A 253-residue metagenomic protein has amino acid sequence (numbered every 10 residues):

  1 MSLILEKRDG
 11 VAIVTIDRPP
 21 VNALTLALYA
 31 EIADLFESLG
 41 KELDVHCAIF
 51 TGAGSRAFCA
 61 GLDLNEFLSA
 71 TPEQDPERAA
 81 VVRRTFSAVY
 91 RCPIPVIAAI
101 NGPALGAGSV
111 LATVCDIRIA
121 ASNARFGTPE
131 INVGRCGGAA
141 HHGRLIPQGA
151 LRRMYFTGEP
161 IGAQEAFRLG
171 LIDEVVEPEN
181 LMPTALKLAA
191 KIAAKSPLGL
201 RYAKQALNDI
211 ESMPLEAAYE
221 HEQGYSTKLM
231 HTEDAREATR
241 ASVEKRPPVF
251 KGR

Functional and structural regions predicted by a protein language model:
M1-D9, K41-L43, S55, G158-Q164 (+3 more regions): C-terminal alpha-helix plus adjacent terminal tail
M1-T51, S87: Conserved CoA-thioester-binding segment of acyl-CoA-metabolizing enzymes
V14, I32, F50, D63 (+4 more regions): Terminal peptide-recognition signature
L28-I32, R78-V81, L181, E222: Hydrophobic alpha-helical membrane-association signature
K41-D44, G52-A88, A104, P214: Glycine- (often His-adjacent) and acidic-residue-rich active-site loop that binds/positions the CoA thioester
S87-L200, H231-T232, R236-R240, R246: Crotonase-fold acyl-CoA enzyme core
